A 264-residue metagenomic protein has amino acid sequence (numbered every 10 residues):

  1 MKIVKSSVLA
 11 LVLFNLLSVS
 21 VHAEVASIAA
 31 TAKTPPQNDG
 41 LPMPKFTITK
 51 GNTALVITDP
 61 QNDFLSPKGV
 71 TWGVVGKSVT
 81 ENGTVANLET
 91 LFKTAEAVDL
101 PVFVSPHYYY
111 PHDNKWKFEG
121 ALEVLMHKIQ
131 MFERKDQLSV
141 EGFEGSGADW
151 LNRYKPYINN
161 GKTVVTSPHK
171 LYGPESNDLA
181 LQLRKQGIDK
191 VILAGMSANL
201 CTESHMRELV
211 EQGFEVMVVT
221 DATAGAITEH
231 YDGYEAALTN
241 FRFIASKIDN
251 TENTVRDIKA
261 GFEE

Functional and structural regions predicted by a protein language model:
M1-V8: Bacterial N-terminal signal peptides that target proteins for export
V8-S18: Bacterial N-terminal signal peptides
A23-A54, D63, T94-V98, K115 (+1 more regions): Active-site-adjacent betaalpha module
G51, K68-A95, D99-P106: A short alpha/beta connector and helix-capping loop motif
V56-T58: Short hydrophobic beta-strand that contains or immediately precedes a catalytic carboxylate
P60-L65, V70: Short connector loops/turns at beta-strand edges and beta->alpha or beta->beta junctions
S105-Y108, M196: Short, well-ordered beta-to-alpha junction loops that form the rim of enzyme active sites and present histidine/acidic
Y110-N114: Short catalytic/ligand-binding loop motif for oxyanion handling, primarily in non-cytosolic enzymes, centered on
